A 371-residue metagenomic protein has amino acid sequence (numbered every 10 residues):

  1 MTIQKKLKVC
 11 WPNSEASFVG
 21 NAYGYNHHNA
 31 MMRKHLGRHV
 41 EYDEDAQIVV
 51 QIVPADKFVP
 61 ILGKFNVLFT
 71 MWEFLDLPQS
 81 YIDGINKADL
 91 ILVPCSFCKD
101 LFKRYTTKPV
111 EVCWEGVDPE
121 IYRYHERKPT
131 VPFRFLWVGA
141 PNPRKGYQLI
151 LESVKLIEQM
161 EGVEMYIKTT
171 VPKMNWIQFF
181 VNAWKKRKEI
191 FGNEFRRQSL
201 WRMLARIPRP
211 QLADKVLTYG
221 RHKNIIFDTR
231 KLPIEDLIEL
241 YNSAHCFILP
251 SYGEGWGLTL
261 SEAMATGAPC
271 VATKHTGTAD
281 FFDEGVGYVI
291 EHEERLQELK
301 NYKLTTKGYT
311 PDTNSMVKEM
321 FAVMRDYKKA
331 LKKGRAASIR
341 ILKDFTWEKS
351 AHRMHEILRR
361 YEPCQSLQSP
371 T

Functional and structural regions predicted by a protein language model:
N29-T107: Extended catalytic core of nucleotide-activated donor transferases of GT-like folds
Q79-S80, V117-P132, I177: Acidic anion/phosphate-binding donor-loop and adjacent secondary structure in glycosyltransferase catalytic cores
K128-K145, L151-K155, M165-Y166: Conserved donor-binding/catalytic core segment of Leloir-type glycosyltransferases
T169-V171, I177-I238: Nucleotide-activated donor-binding/catalytic signature segment of Leloir-type glycosyltransferases, i.e., the conserved
Y252: Aromatic "clamp/platform" in nucleotide-sugar-dependent glycosyltransferases that forms part of the donor/acceptor
P269-A272, Y288-I290: Short hydrophobic beta-strand element within catalytic cores of glycosyltransferases and related nucleotide-activated
A279-A322: Change "using UDP/GDP/dTDP sugars" to "using nucleotide sugars
S315, A322, K329-D344, R353: A short, well-ordered alpha-helix in the C-terminal region of glycosyltransferases
